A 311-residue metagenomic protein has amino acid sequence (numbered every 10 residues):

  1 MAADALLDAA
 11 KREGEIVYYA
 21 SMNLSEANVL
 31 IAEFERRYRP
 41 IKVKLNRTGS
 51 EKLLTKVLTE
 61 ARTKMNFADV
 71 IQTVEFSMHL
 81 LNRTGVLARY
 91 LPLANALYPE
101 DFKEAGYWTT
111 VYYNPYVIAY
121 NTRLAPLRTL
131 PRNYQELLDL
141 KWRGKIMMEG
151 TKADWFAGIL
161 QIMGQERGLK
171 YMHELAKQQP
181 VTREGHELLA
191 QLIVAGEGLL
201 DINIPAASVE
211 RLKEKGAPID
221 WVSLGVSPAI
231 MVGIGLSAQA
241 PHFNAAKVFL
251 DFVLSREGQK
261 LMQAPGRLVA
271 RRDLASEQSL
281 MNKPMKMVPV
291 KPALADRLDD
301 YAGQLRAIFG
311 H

Functional and structural regions predicted by a protein language model:
M1-R12, H311: Short, low-complexity disordered leader/linker segments with a strong preference for bacterial N-terminal type II
D4, V17-A32, V43-A61, M65-E197: Extracytoplasmic ligand-binding site segments that recognize negatively charged/polar headgroups
L30, R167, Y171-E174, P241-V253 (+1 more regions): Short amphipathic alpha-helical coupling segments at ligand-binding clamshell hinges and other catalytic/signaling
F76-N82, L199-P218: A ligand-binding cleft/hinge motif common to bilobed small-molecule-binding domains
L87-A94, Y107-T110, R211-P228, S237-A240: Short beta-strand->loop
V117-L124, L160-I162, I230-H242, L261-M262: A bilobed periplasmic-binding-protein/Venus flytrap-type ligand-binding module shared by bacterial periplasmic
W142-T151, V253-S276: Periplasmic-binding protein-like
S276-H311: Extracellular/periplasmic bilobal clamshell ligand-binding domains
